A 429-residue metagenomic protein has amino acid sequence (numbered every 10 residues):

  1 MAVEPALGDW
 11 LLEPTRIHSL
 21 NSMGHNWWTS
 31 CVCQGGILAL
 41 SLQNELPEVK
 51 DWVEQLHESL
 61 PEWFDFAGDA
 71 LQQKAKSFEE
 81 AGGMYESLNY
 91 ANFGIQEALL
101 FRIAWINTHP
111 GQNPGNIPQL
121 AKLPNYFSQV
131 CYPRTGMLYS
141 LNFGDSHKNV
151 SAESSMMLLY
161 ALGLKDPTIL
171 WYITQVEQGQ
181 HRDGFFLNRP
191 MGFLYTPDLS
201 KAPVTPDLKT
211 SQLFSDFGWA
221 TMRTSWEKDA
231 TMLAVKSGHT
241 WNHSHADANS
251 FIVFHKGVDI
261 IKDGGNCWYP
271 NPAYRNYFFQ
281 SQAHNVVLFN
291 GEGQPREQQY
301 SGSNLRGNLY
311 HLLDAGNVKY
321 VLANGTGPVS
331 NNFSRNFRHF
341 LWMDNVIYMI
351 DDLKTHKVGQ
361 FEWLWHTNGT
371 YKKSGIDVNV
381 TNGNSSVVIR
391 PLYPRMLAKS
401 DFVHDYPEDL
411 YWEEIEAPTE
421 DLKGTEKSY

Functional and structural regions predicted by a protein language model:
M1-N125, C131: Aromatic-lined, polymer-binding surfaces characteristic of secreted/periplasmic polysaccharide-degrading enzymes
S19-S22, K236-G238, N271-A273: Short alpha-helical segments and helix-capping/turn motifs at coil-helix boundaries
N26, S30-C33, D216-W219, A248-S250 (+1 more regions): Short glycine-rich loop/turn motifs
C33, A220, N249-F251, N285 (+1 more regions): Residue-level detector of short, conserved catalytic/binding motifs and their immediate flanks
I37, A220-S225, F251-V253, K372-K373 (+1 more regions): Short acidic-hydrophobic surface loop/beta-edge motif
L42, Y85, N89-I260, D314 (+2 more regions): Carbohydrate-active enzyme catalytic cores, enriched for enzymes that act on polyanionic acidic polysaccharides
I261-N266: Catalytic Cys-His active-site segments of thiol-dependent hydrolases/isopeptidases
C267-Y429: CBM-like, beta-strand-rich accessory domains located in the C-terminal region of large, secreted polysaccharide-active
